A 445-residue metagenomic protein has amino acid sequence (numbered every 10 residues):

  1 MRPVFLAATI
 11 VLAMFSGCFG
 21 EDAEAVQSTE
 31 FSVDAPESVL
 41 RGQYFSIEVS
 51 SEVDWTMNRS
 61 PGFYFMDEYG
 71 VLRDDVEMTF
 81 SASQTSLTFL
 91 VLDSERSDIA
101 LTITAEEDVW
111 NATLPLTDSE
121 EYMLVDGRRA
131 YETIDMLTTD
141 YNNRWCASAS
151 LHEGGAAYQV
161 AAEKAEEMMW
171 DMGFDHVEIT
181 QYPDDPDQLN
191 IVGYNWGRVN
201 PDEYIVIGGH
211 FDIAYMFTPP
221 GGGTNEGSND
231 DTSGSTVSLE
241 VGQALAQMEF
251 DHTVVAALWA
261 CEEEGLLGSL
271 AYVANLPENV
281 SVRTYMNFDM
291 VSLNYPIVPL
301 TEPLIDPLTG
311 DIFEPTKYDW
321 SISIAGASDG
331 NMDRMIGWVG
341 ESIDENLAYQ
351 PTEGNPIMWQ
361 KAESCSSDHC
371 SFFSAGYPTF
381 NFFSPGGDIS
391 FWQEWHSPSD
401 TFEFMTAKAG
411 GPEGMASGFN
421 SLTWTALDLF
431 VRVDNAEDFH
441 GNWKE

Functional and structural regions predicted by a protein language model:
M1-Q27, V49, I103, W259: Secretory targeting signatures
E37-Q43: Short, solvent-exposed loop/linker segments at the N-terminal edge of repeated beta-sheet extracellular domains
V76-E95: Short, hydrophobic beta-strand segments
T88, D108-E121: Edge beta-strands of extracellular beta-sandwich domains
S119, V282, N287, V291-D311 (+1 more regions): Active-site-adjacent mobile loop/cap segments within catalytic or ligand-binding domains
M136-W196: A non-catalytic alpha/beta surface segment that caps or lines the substrate-entry region of metallo-dependent hydrolase
I207, D212-I213, F217-L266, A426: Alpha-helical metal-binding/catalytic segments enriched in His/Glu/Asp
W259-T379: Metal-dependent peptidase/peptidase-like ectodomains
